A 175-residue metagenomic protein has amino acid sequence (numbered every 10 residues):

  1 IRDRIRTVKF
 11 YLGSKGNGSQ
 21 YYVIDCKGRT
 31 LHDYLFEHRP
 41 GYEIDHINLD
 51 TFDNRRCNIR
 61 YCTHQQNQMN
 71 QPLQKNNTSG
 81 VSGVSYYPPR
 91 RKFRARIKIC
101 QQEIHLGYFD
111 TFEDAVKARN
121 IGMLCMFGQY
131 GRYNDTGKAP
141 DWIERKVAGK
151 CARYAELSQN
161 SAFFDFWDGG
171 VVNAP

Functional and structural regions predicted by a protein language model:
I1-I44, L49-E144, A148, S158 (+1 more regions): Conserved recognition-core residues within compact binding domains
K150-A152: Short beta-to-alpha linker loops that shape the active-site pocket of alpha/beta-hydrolase fold enzymes
D168-P175: Short intrinsically disordered terminal tails
